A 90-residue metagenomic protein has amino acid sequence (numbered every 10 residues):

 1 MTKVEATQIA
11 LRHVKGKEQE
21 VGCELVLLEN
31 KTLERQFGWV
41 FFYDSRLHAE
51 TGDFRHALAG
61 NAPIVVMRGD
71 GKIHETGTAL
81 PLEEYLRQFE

Functional and structural regions predicted by a protein language model:
M1-L28: Short, non-transmembrane alpha-helical segments in secretory-pathway proteins
K3, L11, G52-F54, I73: Histidine-/acidic-rich catalytic cores in large beta-rich domains
K3-A6, L82-E90: Short alpha-helical interface patches
H13, W39-Y43, Y85: Aromatic side chains
C23, L28-K31, R87-E90: Charge-dense, low-complexity polyampholytic segments
V26-V66: Exposed beta-strand-loop-beta-strand "reactive/processing" segments of non-cytosolic proteins
G60-R87: A short, surface-exposed interaction/processing loop segment used at functional sites
